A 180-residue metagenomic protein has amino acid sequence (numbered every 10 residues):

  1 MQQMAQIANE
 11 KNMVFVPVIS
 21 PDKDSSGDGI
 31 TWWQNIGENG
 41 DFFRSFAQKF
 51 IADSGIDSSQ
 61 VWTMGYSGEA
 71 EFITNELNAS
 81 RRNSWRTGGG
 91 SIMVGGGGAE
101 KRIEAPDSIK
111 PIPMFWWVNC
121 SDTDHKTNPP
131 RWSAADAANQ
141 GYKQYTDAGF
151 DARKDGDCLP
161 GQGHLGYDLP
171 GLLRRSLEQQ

Functional and structural regions predicted by a protein language model:
M1-Q6, F46, N78, G96-I109 (+1 more regions): Alpha-helical scaffolding within the catalytic cores of extracellular/periplasmic polymer-degrading hydrolases
M1-R44: Active-site machinery of serine-nucleophile hydrolases
S20-S25, S67-E71, G95-K101, C120-D124 (+1 more regions): Solvent-exposed loop/turn segments at secondary-structure junctions within structured extracellular/periplasmic domains
S25-N35, T123-D136: Short, flexible/disordered intra-domain loops and linkers
D28-G68: Gly/Ser-rich "nucleophile elbow"/oxyanion-hole loop immediately N-terminal to the catalytic nucleophile in hydrolases
W33-D41, S67, W132-D136, L159-Y167: Soluble non-cytosolic domains of exported or imported proteins
A52-G55, S59-K110: Primarily recognizes the serine-hydrolase "nucleophile elbow" in alpha/beta-hydrolase and SGNH/GDSL folds
F115-K126, D136-Q180: C-terminal catalytic histidine-bearing segment of alpha/beta-hydrolase fold enzymes
